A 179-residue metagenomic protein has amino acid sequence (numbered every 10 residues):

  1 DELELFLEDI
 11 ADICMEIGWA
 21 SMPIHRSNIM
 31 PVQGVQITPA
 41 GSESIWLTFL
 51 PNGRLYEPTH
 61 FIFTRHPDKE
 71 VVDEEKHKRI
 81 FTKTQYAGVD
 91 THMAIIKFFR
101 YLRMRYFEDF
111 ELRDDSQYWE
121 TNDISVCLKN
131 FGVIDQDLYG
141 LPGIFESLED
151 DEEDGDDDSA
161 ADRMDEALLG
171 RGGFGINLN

Functional and structural regions predicted by a protein language model:
D1-N179: Acidic (Asp/Glu-rich) sequence patches and key acidic residues that form negatively charged surfaces used
